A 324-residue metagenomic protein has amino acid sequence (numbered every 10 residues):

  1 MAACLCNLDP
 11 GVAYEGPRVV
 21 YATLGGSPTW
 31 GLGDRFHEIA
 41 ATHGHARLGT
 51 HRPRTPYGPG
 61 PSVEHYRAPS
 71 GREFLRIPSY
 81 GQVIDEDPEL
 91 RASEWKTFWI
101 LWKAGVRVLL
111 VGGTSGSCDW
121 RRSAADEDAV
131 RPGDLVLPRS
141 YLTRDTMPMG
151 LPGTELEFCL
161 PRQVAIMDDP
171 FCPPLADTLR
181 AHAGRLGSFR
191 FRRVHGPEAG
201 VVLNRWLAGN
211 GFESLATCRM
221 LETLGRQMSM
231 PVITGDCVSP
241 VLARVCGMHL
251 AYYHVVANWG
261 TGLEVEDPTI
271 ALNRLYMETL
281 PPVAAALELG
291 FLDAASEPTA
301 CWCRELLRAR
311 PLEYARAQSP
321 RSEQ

Functional and structural regions predicted by a protein language model:
M1-P17, W302-Q324: Eukaryotic N-terminal low-complexity, Ser/Thr- and Lys/Arg-rich leader segments that predominantly function as
A2-M167: Metabolite-binding pocket within alpha/beta catalytic cores that recognizes anionic/polar moieties
I100-V108, D119-R121, E222-M228, V241-H249: Alpha-helix C-terminal capping segments
R162-G184, E198, A286-P311: Charged, glycine-interspersed solvent-exposed loop segments at helix/strand-loop junctions that cap or gate access
D168-L224: Active-site rim beta-loop-alpha module in soluble metabolic enzymes
T234-A271: Zn-dependent metallopeptidase/amidohydrolase metal-coordination segment
G260-Q318: His/Asp/Glu-rich mid-to-C-terminal helical/loop segments that flank catalytic regions of hydrolases
